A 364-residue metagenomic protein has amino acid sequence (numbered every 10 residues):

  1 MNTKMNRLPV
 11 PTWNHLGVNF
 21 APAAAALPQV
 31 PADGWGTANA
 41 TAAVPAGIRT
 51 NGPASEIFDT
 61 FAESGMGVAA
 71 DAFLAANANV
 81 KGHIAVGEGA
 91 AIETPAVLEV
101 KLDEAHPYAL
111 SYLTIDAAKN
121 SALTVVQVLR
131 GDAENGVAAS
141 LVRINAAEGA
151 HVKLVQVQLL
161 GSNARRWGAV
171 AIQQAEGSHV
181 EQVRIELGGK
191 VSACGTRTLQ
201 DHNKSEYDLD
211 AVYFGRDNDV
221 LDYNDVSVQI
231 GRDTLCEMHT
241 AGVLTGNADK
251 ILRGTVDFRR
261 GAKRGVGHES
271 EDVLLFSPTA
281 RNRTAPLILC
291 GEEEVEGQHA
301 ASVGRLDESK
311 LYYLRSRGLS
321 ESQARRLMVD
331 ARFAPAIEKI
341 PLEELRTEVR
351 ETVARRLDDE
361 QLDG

Functional and structural regions predicted by a protein language model:
M1-A38, T60: Short, Gly/Pro- and small/polar-rich lid/capping loops
K4, V44-A46: Intrinsically disordered, low-complexity regions enriched in serine, threonine, proline and polar/charged residues
N39-A43: Secretory-pathway glycan-assembly enzymes, especially type II membrane glycosyltransferases that use nucleotide-sugar
A46-E56: Solvent-exposed edge beta-strands and adjacent loop segments that serve as assembly or binding interfaces
P53, F61-Y312, S316-L319, F333 (+1 more regions): Conserved beta-strand/loop scaffold segments within soluble protein domains that form the structured core and edges
